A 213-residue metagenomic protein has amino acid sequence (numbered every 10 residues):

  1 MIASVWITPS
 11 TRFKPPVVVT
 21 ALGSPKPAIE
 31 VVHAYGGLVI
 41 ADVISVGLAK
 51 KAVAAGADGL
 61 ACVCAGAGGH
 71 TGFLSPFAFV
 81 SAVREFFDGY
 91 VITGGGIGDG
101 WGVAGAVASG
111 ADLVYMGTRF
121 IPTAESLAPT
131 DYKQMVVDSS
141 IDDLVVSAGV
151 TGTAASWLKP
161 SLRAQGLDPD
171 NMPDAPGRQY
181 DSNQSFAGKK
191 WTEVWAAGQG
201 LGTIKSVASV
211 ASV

Functional and structural regions predicted by a protein language model:
M1-Y90: Active-site entrance/lid segments in N-terminal catalytic domains of soluble metabolic enzymes
F73-I92, G98-V213: Conserved active-site-proximal phosphate/metal-binding subdomains
